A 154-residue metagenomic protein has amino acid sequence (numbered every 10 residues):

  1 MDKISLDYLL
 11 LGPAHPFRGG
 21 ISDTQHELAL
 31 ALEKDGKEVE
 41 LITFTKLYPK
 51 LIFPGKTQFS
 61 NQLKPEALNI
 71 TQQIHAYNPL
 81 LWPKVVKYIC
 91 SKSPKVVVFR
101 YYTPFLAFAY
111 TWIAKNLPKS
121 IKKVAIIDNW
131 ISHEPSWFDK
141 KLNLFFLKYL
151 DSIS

Functional and structural regions predicted by a protein language model:
K3-L9: Extreme N-terminal starter segment of soluble prokaryotic enzymes
Y8, V39-L41, K123, I153: Hydrophobic/aromatic residues located in beta-strands of well-ordered beta-sheets within soluble catalytic
L11, I42, F99-R100, I126: Short hydrophobic segments within beta-strands
G12-H26, P49, Y102-A107, E134: A short, glycine/small-residue-rich beta-strand->loop->alpha-helix junction that serves as a flexible
H15-R18, L30-S91: N-terminal strand-loop element at the rim of the active site of nucleotide-sugar-dependent glycosyltransferases
P79-V85, V97-S120: An aromatic- and histidine-rich active-site surface loop
S93-K95: Proline-aspartate-enriched helix->loop->beta-strand connector
K122, N129-Y149: Nucleotide-sugar donor phosphate/pyrophosphate-binding loop at the beta->alpha transition of glycosyltransferases
